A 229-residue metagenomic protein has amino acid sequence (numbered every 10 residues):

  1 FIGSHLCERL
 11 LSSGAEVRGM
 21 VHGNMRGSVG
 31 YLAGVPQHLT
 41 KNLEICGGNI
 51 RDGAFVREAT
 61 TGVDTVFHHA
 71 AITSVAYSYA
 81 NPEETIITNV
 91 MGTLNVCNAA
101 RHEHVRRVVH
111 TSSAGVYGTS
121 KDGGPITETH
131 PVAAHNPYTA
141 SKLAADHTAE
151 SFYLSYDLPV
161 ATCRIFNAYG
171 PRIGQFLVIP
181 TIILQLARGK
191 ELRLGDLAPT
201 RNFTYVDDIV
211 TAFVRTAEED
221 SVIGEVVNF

Functional and structural regions predicted by a protein language model:
F1-A168: N-terminal Rossmann-like NAD(P)+-binding domain of SDR-like oxidoreductases, especially those catalyzing
F55, L94-A99, F203, D208-T211 (+1 more regions): Conserved mid-core alpha-helix of short-chain dehydrogenase/reductase
A100, Y153, L186, T216-A217: Hydrophobic pocket-lining residues that define ligand/cofactor binding sites across diverse proteins
L143, A168-T181, K190, V206-D207 (+1 more regions): Glycine/proline-rich active-site loop of Rossmann-fold NAD(P)-dependent oxidoreductases
R193-T200: Catalytic Tyr-x(3-8)-Lys segment
